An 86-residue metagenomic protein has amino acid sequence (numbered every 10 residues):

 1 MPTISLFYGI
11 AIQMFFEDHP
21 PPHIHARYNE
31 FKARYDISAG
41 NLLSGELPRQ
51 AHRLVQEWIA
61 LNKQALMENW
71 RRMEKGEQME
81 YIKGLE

Functional and structural regions predicted by a protein language model:
M1-E86: Basic nucleic-acid-binding interfaces
